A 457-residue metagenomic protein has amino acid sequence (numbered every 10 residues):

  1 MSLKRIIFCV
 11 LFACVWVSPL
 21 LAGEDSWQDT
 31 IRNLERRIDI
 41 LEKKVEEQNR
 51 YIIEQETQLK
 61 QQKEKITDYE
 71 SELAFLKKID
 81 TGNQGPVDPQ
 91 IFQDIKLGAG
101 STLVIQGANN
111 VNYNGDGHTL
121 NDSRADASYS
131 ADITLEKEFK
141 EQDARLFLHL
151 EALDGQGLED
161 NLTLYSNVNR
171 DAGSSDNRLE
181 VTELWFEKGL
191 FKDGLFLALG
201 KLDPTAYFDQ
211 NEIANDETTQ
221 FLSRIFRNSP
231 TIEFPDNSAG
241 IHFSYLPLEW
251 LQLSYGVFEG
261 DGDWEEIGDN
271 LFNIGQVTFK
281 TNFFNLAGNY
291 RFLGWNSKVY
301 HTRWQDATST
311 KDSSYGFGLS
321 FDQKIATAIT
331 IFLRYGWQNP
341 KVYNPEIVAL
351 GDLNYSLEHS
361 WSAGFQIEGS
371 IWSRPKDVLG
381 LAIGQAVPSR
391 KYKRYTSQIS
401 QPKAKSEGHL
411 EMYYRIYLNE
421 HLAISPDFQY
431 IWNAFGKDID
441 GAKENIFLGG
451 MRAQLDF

Functional and structural regions predicted by a protein language model:
L20-D122, E138-F139: N-terminal periplasmic/intermembrane-space "pro-region" immediately following the signal or transit peptide
G82-L97, E136-F147, F191-G194, W250 (+4 more regions): Short loop/turn motifs that connect adjacent beta-strands in outer-membrane beta-barrel proteins
I91, H118-A127, G173-D176, T231-E233 (+5 more regions): Replace "Gram-negative outer membrane beta-barrel proteins" with "bacterial and organellar outer membrane beta-barrel
A99-G107, L148-A152, L197-K201, Y255-E259 (+7 more regions): Transmembrane beta-barrel strands of outer-membrane/channel proteins
V104-G115, G155-G157, P204-F208, R224-I225 (+5 more regions): Sequence/structural signature of outer-membrane beta-barrel proteins
D122-G260, L271, F279, Y355-K393: Outer membrane beta-barrel
G275, F279-I399, A404, G408 (+1 more regions): Detector for outer-membrane/organellar transmembrane beta-barrel domains, recognizing the amphipathic beta-strand
L381, K443-F457: Outer-membrane beta-barrel "beta-signal"
